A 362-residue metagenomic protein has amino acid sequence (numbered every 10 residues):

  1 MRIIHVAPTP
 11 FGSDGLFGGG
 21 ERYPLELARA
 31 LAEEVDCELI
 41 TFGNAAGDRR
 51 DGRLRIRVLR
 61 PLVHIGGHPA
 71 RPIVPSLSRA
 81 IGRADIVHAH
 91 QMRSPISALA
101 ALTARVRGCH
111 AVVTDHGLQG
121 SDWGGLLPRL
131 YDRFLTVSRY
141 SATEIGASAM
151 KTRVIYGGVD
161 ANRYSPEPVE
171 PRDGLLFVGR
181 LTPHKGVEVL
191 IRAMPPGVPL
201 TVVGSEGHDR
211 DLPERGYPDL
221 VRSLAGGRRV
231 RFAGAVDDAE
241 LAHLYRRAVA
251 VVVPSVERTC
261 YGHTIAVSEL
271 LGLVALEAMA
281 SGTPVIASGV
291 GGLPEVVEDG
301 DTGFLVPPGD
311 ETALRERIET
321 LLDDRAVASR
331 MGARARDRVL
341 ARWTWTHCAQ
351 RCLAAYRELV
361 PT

Functional and structural regions predicted by a protein language model:
I4-V6, P168-V203: Conserved donor-binding/catalytic core segment of Leloir-type glycosyltransferases
V6-F17, Y23-P24, R29-H68: N-terminal strand-loop element at the rim of the active site of nucleotide-sugar-dependent glycosyltransferases
I81, A235, L244-A248: Short alpha-helical donor nucleotide-sugar binding micro-motif in glycosyltransferases
G120, R129-P166, A233, L273: Donor nucleotide-sugar binding/catalytic pocket of nucleotide-sugar-dependent glycosyltransferases
R215-E240: Nucleotide-activated donor-binding/catalytic signature segment of Leloir-type glycosyltransferases, i.e., the conserved
R246-S268, T283: Acidic donor-binding loop of glycosyltransferase active sites
V253, A275, P284-A287, V297: Short hydrophobic beta-strand element within catalytic cores of glycosyltransferases and related nucleotide-activated
V296-G300, F304-E311, T320-A326: Conserved acidic donor-binding segment of nucleotide-sugar-dependent glycosyltransferases
